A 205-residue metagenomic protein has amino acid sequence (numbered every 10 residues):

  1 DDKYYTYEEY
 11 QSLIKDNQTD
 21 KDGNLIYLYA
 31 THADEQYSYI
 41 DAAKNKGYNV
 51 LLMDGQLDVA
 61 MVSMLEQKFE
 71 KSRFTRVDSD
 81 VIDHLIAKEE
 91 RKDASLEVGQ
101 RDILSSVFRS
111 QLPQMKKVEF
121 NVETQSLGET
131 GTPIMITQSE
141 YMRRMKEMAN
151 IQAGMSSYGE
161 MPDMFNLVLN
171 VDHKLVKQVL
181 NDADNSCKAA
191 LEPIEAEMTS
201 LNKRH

Functional and structural regions predicted by a protein language model:
D1-H205: Conserved GHKL (Bergerat-fold) ATPase module
